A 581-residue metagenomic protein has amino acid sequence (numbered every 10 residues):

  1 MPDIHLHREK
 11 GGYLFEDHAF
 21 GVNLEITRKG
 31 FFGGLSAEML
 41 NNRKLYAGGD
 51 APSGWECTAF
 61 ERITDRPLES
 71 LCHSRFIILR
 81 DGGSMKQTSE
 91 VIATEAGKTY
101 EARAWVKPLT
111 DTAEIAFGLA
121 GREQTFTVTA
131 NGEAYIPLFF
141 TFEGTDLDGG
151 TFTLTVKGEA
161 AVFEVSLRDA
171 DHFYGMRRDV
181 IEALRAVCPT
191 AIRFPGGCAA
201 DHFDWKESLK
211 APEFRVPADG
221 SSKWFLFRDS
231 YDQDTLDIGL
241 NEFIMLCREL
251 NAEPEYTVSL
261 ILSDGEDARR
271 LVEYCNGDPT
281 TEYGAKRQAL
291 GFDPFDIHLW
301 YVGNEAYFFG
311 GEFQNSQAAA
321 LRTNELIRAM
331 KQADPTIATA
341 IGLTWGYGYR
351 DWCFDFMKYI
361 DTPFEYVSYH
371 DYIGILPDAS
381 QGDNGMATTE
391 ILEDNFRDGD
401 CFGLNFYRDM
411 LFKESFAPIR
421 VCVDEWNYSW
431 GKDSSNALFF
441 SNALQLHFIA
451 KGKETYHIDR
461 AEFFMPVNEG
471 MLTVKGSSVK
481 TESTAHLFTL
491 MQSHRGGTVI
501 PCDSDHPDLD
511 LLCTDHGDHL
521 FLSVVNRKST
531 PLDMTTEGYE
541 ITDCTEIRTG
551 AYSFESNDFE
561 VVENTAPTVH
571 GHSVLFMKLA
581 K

Functional and structural regions predicted by a protein language model:
M1-C198, H202-T235, E253, R269 (+1 more regions): Extracellular and organelle-lumenal recognition/adhesion modules and their flexible linkers in secreted
H18, I26-T27, I419-L511: Aromatic/acidic polysaccharide-binding cleft in carbohydrate-active enzymes
G149-E159, S316-S441: Noncatalytic carbohydrate-binding groove/subsite architecture in carbohydrate-active enzymes
T155-G158, P195-G196, T281-N315, D371-I373 (+1 more regions): Active-site groove signature of glycoside hydrolases
S166-Y174, G220-L236, P254-L262, V302-A320 (+3 more regions): The substrate-binding groove and active-site-proximal loops of carbohydrate-active enzymes, especially glycoside
D169-P189, L236, F243, S263-V302 (+3 more regions): An active-site-proximal structural segment forming one wall of the substrate-binding cleft that immediately precedes
P507-Y539, H572-K578: Carbohydrate-binding surface patches
D558-K581: C-terminal beta-strand-rich structural cap/linker in extracellular carbohydrate-active enzymes
